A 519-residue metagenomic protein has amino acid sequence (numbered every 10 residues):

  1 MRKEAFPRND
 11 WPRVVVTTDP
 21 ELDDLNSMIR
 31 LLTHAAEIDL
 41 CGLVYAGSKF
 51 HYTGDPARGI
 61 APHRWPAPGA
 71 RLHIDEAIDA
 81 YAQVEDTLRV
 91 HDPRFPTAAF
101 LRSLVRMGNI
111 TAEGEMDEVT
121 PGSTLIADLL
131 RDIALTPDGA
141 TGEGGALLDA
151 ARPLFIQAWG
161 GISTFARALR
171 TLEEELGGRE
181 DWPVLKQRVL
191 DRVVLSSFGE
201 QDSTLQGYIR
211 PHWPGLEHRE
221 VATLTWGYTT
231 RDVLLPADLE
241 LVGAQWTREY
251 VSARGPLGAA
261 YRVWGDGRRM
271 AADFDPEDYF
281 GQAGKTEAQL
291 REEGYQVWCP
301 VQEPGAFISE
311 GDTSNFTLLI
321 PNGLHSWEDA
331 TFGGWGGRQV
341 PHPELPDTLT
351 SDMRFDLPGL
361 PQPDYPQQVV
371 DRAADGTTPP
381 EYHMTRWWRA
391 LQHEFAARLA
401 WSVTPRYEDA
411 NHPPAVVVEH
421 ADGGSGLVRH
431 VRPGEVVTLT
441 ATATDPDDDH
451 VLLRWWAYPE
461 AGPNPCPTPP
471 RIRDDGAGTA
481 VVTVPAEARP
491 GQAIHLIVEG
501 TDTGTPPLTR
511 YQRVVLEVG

Functional and structural regions predicted by a protein language model:
M1-P470, T479-V481, E487, G491: N-terminal acidic, glycine/proline-rich low-complexity segments
D475-G476: Sequence context surrounding c-type heme c attachment/ligation sites in exported
T501-P507: Short, solvent-exposed loop/turn segments at the edges of extracellular beta-sandwich modules
P507-V514: Extracellular and select intracellular beta-sandwich modules with Ser/Thr-enriched, small-residue motifs on
V515-G519: Short beta-strand edge segments in extracellular beta-sheet folds
